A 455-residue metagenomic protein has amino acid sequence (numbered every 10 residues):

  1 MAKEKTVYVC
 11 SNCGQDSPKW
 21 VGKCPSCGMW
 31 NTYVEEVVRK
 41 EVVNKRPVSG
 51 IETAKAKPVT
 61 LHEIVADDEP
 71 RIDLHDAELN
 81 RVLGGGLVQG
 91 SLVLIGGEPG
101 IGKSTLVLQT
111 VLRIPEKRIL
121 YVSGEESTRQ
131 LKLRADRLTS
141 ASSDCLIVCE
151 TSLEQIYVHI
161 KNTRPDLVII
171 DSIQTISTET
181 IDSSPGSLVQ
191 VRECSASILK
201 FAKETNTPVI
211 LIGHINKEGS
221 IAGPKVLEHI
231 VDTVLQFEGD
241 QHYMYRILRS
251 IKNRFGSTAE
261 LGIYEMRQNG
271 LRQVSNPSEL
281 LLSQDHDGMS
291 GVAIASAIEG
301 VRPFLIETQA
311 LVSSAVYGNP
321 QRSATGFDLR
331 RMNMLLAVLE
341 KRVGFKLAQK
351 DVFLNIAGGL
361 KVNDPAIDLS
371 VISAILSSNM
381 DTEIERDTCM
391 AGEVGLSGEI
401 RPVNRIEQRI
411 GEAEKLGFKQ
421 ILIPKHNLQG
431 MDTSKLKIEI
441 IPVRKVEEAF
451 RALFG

Functional and structural regions predicted by a protein language model:
A2-N12, D16-R81, V88-L94, I101-V111 (+6 more regions): Peripheral, non-AAA+ core regions of ATP-driven protein-machinery
E98, G124: P-loop (Walker A) phosphate-binding loop of NTP-binding proteins
I119-S123: Conserved RecA-like ASCE P-loop NTPase motor core of nucleic-acid helicases/translocases
T128: Divalent metal-dependent catalytic cores for phosphoryl transfer on phosphate-bearing substrates
